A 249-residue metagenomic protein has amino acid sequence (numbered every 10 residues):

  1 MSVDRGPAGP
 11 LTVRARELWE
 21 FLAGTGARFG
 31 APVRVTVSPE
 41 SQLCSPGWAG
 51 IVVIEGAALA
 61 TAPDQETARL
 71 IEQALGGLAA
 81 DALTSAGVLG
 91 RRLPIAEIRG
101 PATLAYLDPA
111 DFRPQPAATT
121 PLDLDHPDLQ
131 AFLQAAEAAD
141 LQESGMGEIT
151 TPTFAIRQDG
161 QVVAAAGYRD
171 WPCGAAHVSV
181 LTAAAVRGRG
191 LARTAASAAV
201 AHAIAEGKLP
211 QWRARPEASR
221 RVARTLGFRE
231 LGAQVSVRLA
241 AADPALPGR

Functional and structural regions predicted by a protein language model:
S2-Q134, R238: Acyl-donor-binding surface of acyltransferase catalytic domains
A58-T61, A203-R215: Conserved GNAT acetyl-CoA-binding A-motif
G87, Q134-T153: Active-site rim helix/loop that mediates acceptor-substrate recognition in acyltransferases
G145-A183: A conserved beta-strand-loop-helix scaffold within acyl/acetyltransferase catalytic domains
T151-A155, D170, Q211, Q234-R238 (+1 more regions): Long, contiguous binding/interaction regions
V178, T182, G188-H202, R220-R221 (+1 more regions): Conserved acetyl-CoA-binding loop-helix of GNAT-fold acetyltransferases
R215-A233: Conserved active-site alpha-helix within GNAT-family acetyltransferase domains
L226-F228, A245-R249: Short low-complexity, flexible loop/linker segments enriched in glycine and/or proline with clustered acidic
